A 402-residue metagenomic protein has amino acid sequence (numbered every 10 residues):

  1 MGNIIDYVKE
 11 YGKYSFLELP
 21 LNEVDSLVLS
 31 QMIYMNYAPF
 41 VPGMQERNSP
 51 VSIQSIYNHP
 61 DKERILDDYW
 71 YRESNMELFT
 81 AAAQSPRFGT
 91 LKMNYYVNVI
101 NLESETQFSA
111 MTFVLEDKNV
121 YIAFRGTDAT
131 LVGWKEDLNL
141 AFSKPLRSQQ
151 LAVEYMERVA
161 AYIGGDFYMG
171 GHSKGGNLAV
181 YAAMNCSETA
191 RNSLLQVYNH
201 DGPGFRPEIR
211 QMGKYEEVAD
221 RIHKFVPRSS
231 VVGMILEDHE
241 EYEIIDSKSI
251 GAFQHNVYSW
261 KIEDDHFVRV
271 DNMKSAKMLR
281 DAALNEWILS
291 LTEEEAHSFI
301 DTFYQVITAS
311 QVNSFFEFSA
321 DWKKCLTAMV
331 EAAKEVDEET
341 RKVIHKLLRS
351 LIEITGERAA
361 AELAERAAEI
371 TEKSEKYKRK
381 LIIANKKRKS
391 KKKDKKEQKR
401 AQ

Functional and structural regions predicted by a protein language model:
M1-D25, L29-M111, E116-V120, F124-E154 (+2 more regions): Alpha/beta hydrolase fold serine-hydrolase catalytic domain that processes acyl esters and thioesters
D166-Y168, Y181: Catalytic cysteine-centered active loop of the rhodanese-like fold, especially the PTP/DSP P-loop
G171-G175, A179: Gly/Ala-rich beta-loop-alpha elbow adjacent to hydrolase catalytic centers
A179-E188: Short glycine-enriched nucleophile-adjacent loop and the immediately C-terminal alpha-helix near the catalytic center
